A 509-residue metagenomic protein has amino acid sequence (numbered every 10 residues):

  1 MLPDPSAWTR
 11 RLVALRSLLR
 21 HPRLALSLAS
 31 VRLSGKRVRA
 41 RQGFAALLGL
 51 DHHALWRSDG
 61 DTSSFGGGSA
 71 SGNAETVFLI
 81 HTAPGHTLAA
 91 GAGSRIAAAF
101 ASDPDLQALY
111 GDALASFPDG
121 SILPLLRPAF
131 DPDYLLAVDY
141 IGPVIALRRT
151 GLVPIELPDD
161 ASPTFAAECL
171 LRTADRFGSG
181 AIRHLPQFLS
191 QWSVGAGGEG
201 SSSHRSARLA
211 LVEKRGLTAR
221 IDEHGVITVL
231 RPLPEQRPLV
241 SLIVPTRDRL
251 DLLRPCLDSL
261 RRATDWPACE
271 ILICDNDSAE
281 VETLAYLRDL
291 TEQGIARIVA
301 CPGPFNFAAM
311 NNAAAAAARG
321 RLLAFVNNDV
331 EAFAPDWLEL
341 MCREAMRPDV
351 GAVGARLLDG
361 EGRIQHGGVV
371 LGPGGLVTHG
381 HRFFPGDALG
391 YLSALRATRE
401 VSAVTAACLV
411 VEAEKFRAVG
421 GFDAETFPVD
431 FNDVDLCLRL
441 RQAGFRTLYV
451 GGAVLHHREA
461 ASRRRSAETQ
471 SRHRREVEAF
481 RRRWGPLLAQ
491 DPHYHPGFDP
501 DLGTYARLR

Functional and structural regions predicted by a protein language model:
L2-T62, G200-V240, E361, P373-E400 (+3 more regions): C-terminal, non-catalytic tails of nucleotide-sugar-dependent glycosyltransferases
F65-A74, C301-A318: Glycine-rich, basic loop-to-helix element that forms the pyrophosphate-binding segment of sugar-nucleotide handling
L79, L323: Short aromatic/hydrophobic "clamp" motif used to bind/position activated sugar donors
H86, A90-P124, S179-G180, V330-L376: Conserved donor NDP-sugar-binding/catalytic core segment of glycosyltransferases
S102, D258-A268: Short, acidic, metal-binding catalytic loop of nucleotide-sugar glycosyltransferases
I122-G151, A308-A309, A316, I364 (+1 more regions): A recurrent flexible, glycine/aromatic-enriched loop bordering the glycosyltransferase active site that acts as
G151, D160-A181, L185, W337-M341 (+2 more regions): A short, conserved alpha-helix in the catalytic core of glycosyltransferases
E168, P238-I243, E270, D435: Cell-envelope/extracellular polymer assembly enzymes that use nucleotide-activated donors
